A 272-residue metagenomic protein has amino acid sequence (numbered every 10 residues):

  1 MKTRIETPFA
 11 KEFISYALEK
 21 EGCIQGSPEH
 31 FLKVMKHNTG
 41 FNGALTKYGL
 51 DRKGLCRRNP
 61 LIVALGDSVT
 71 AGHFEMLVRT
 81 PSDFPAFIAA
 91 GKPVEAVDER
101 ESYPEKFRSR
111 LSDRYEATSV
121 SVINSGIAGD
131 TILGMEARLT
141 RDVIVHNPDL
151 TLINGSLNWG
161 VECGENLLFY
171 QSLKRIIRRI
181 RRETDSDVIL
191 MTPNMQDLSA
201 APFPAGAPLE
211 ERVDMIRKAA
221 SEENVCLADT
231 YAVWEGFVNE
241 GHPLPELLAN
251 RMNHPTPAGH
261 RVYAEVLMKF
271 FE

Functional and structural regions predicted by a protein language model:
M1-L65, V69-E99, S109-T118, V145-D149 (+6 more regions): N-terminal secretory targeting modules
V63, E101, E105-S112, E116-H146 (+2 more regions): Internal alpha/beta domain cores that form substrate/cofactor-binding pockets in large enzymes and binding proteins
G66, P81-S82, I88, G126 (+3 more regions): A cross-family glycoside hydrolase active-site/sugar-binding cleft signature
S68-A71, I127-L133, S156-E162, N194-L198 (+1 more regions): Solvent-exposed loop/turn segments at secondary-structure junctions within structured extracellular/periplasmic domains
E75-L77, C163-L167, A201-A207: Short, solvent-exposed loop/turn segments at secondary-structure boundaries
F169, L173, L209, V213 (+1 more regions): Aromatic/hydrophobic pocket-lining residues that form the small-molecule binding cavity in soluble enzyme cores
R182-T192, Y231-A232, G236-E240: A structural motif
L198-T230: Substrate-gating cap/lid alpha-helix
